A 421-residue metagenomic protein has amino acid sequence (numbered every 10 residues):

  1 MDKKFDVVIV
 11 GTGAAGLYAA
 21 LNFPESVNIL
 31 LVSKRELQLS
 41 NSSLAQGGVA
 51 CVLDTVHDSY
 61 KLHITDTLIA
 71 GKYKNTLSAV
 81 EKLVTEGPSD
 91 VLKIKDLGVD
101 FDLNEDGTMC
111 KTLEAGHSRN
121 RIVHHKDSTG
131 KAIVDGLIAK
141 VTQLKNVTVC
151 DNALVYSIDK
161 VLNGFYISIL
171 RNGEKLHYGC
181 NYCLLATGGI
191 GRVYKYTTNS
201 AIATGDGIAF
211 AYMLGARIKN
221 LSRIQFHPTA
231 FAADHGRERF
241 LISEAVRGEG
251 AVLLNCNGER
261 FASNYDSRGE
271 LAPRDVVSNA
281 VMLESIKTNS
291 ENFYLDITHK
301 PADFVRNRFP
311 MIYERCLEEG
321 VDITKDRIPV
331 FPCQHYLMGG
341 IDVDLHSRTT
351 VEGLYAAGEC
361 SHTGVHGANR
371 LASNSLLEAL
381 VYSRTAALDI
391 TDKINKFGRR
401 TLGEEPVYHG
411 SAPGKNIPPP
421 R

Functional and structural regions predicted by a protein language model:
M1-D6, A14, N22, E36-Q38 (+11 more regions): Glycine- and aromatic-enriched mobile tails/lids
V7-L31: N-terminal Rossmann-like FAD-binding beta1-loop-alpha1 element of flavoenzymes
R35-L68, K72, Q225, E238-F240: Conserved N-terminal glycine-rich FAD pyrophosphate-binding loop of Rossmann-like flavoproteins
L37, F210, A216-D322, D389 (+1 more regions): An anion/pyrophosphate-binding glycine-rich loop and adjacent beta-alpha core in soluble alpha-beta enzymes
L77-P88, R121-A139, C150, T197-G205 (+2 more regions): Short beta-strand to alpha-helix junction loop
K95-E174, Y182, A186, A230-A233 (+1 more regions): Conserved redox-cofactor binding core of oxidoreductases
D151, Y156-L170, R308-S361: A glycine-rich dinucleotide-binding beta-alpha-beta segment and adjacent secondary-structure elements that constitute
Y182-G236, F240, K287, N374-Y382: Glycine-rich loop(s) and the adjacent beta-strand/alpha-helix scaffold that form part
